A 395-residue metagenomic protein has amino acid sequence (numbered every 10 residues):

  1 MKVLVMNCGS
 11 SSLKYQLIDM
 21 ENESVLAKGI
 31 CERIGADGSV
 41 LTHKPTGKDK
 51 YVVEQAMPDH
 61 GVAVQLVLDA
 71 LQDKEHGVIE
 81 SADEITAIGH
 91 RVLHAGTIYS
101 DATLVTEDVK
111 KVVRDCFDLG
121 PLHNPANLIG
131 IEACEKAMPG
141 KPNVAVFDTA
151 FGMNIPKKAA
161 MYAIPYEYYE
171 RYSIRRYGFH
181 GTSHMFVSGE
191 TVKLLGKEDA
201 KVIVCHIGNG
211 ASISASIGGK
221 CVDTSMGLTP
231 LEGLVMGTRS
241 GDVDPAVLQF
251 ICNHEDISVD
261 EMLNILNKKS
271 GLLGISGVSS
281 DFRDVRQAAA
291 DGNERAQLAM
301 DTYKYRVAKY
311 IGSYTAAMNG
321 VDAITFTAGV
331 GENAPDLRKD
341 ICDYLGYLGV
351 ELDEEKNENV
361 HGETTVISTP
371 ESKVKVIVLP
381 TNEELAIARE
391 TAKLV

Functional and structural regions predicted by a protein language model:
M1-L4: Extreme N-terminal starter segment of soluble prokaryotic enzymes
S12-M57, G227: Short glycine-rich, Thr/Ser-proximal phosphate-binding strand/loop in the N-terminal lobe of ATP-dependent enzymes
A70-I85, T191-G196, I311-D322: Phosphate/pyrophosphate-binding loops at sites that engage ATP/ADP/AMP, CoA/4′-phosphopantetheine, polyphosphate
L71-H123, V144, A150-A159: Short beta-strand-loop/turn "lid" adjacent to the catalytic site in phosphate-handling enzymes
F151-H254: Glycine-rich phosphate-binding loop of actin/hexokinase-like ATP-binding domains
I217, D223-S258, N264, A328-N359: Catalytic phosphate/nucleotide-handling subdomain of diverse soluble enzymes
N264, G271-I275, F282-A317: Adenine-nucleotide phosphate-binding core of ATP-dependent small-molecule kinases
Q297, D301-D322, G331-V395: Internal helix-turn-beta structural module
